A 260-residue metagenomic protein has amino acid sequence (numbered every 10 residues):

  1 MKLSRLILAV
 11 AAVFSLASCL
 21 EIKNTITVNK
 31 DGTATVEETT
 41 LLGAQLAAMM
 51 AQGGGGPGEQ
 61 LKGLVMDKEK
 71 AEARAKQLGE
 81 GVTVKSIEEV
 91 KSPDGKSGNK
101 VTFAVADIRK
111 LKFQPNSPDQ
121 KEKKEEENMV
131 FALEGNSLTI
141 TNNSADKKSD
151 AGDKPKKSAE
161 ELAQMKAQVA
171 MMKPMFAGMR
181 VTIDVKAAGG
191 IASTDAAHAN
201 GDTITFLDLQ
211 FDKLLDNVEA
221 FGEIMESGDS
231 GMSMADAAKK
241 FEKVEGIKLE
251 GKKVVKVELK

Functional and structural regions predicted by a protein language model:
M1-L8: Bacterial N-terminal signal peptides that target proteins for export
L3, E59-L61, D216-N217: Short, intrinsically disordered/low-complexity patches at protein termini and at juxtamembrane boundaries
S15-S18: C-terminal motif of bacterial Sec signal peptides marking the signal peptidase cleavage site
L20-I22: Bacterial signal peptide processing site
T25-I108: N-terminal Sec/ER secretory leader and immediately downstream segment of secreted/extracellular precursors
K76-K260: Mature, soluble, non-transmembrane domains
